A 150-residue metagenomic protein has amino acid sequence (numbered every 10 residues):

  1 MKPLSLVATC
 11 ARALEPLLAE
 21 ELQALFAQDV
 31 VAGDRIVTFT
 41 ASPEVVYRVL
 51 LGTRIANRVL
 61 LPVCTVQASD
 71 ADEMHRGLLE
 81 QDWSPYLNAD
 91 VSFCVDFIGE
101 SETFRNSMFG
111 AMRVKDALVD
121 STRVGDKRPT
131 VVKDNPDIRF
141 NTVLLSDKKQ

Functional and structural regions predicted by a protein language model:
K2-F140, S146-K148: Accessory substrate-recognition/RNA-binding modules or partner subunits associated with SAM-dependent
